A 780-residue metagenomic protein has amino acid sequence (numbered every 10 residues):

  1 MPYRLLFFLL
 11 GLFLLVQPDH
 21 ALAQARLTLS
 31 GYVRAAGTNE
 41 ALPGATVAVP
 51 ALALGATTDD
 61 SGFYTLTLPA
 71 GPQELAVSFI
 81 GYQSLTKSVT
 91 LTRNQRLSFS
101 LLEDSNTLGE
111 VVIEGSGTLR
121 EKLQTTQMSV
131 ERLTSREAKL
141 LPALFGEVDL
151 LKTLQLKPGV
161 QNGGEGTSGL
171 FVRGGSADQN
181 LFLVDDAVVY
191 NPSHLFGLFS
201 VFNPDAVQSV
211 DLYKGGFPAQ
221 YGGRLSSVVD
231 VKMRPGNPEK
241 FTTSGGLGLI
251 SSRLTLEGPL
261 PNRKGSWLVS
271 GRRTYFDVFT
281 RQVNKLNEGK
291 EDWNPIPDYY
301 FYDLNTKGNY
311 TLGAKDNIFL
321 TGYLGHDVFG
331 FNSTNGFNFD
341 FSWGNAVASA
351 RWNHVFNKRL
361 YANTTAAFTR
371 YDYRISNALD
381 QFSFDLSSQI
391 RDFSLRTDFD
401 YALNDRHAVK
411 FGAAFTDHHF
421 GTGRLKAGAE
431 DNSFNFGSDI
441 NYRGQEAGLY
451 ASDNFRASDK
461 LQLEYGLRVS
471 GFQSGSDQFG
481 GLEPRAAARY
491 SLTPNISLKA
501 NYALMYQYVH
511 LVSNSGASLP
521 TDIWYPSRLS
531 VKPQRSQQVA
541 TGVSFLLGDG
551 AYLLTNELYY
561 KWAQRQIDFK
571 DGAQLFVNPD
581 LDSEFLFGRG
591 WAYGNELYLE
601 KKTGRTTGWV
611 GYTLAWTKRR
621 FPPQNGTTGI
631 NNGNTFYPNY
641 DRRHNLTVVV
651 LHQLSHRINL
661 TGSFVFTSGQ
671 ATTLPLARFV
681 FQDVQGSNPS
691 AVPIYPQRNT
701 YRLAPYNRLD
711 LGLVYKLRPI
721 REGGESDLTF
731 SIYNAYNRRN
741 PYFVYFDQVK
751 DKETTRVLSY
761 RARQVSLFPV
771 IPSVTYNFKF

Functional and structural regions predicted by a protein language model:
Y32-E40, A45-P50, S78-Y82, T92-P142 (+4 more regions): Short, acidic, small-residue-rich periplasmic hinge/interaction motif at the N-terminus of Gram-negative outer-membrane
L52-F63: Short, acidic Ser/Thr/Gly-rich low-complexity loop/linker segments typical of extracellular and cell-surface proteins
V112-D178, L183-F217, R234-P235: Periplasmic N-terminal accessory/gating domains of Gram-negative outer-membrane beta-barrel systems
G248-R273, G289-V328, D340-A362, L403-N404: Transmembrane beta-barrel wall of Gram-negative outer-membrane proteins
F279, R657, F666-G686, A704-D710 (+1 more regions): C-terminal beta-signal and adjacent terminal beta-strands/loops of Gram-negative outer-membrane beta-barrel proteins
D372, R424-A429, N495-V539, Y560-S583 (+3 more regions): Surface-exposed extracellular loop regions of Gram-negative outer-membrane beta-barrel proteins, predominantly
D392-R396, G437-G444, G448, R528 (+6 more regions): Outer membrane beta-barrel strand-and-loop segments of large Gram-negative receptors, especially TonB-dependent
Y560-W562, S583-L676: Gram-negative outer-membrane beta-barrel transporters
